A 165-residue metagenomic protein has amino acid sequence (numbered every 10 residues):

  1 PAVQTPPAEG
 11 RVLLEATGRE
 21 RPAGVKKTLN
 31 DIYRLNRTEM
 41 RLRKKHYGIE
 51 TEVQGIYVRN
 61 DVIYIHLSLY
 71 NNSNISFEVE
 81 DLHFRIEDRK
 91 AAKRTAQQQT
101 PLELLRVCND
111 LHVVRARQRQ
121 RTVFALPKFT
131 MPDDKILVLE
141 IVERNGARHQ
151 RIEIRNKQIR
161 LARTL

Functional and structural regions predicted by a protein language model:
P1, H149-L165: Short beta-strand elements
V3-K44: A eukaryote-biased signal for short, well-structured alpha-helical docking elements
R41-T51, G55-I56: N-terminal edge beta-strand
E52-V62, H112-V114: Short, solvent-exposed beta-strand/turn "edge" segments of beta-rich domains on protein surfaces
I63-N71: Short, well-ordered beta-strand segments enriched in hydrophobic/aromatic residues
Y64, I75-H83, D134-V138, R151-I152: Short, hydrophobic/aromatic beta-strand segments
Y70, N74-R117: The feature marks short-to-medium sequence segments in extracytoplasmic or secretory-pathway proteins
T100-H149: Short, solvent-exposed, Trp/other aromatic-anchored flexible loops in extracytoplasmic proteins
